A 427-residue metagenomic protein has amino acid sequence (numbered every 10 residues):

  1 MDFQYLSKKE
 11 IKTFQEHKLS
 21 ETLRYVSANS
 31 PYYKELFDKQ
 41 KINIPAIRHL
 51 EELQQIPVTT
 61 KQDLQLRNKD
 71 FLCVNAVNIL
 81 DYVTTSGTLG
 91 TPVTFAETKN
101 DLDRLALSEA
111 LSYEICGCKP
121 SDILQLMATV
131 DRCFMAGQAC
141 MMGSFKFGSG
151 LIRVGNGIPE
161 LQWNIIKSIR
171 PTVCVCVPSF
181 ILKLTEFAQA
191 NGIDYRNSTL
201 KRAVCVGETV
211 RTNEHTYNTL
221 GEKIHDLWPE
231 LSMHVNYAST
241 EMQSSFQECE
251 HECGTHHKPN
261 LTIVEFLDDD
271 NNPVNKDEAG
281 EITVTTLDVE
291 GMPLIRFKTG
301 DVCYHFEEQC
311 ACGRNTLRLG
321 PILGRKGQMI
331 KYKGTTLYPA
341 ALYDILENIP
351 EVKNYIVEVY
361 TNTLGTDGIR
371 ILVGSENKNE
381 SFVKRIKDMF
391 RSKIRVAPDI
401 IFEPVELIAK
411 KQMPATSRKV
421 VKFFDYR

Functional and structural regions predicted by a protein language model:
M1-E10, F14-Y25, F147-R427: Active-site glycine/GP-rich loop and adjacent strand/helix microenvironment that borders small-molecule binding pockets
M1-T84, G90-L107, L111, I115 (+7 more regions): Nucleotide 5′-phosphate-binding alpha/beta core
P92-A96, G117-L124, S149-V154, L231-H234: Short secondary-structure capping/junction motifs at helix and strand boundaries
T98, T129-V130, T335, E376: Short beta->alpha junction loops/turns
N100-R104, M141-S144, E222-I224, C253: A glycine- and small-aliphatic-rich helix-loop capping segment at beta-alpha/alpha-beta transitions that lines
D103, V130-F134, R211-T212: Short, small-residue-enriched loops and turns at beta-alpha junctions that line or gate enzyme active sites
A110, E114-G143, F147: Conserved AMP-binding loop of ANL adenylate-forming enzymes
